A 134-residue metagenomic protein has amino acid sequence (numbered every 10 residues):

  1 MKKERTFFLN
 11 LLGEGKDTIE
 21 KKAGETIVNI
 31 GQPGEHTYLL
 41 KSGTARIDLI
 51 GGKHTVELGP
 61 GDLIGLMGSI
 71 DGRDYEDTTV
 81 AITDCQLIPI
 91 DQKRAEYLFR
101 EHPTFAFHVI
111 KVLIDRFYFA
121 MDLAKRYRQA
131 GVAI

Functional and structural regions predicted by a protein language model:
M1-I134: Cytosolic regulatory regions built on CNB/CRP/Popeye-like sensor folds
